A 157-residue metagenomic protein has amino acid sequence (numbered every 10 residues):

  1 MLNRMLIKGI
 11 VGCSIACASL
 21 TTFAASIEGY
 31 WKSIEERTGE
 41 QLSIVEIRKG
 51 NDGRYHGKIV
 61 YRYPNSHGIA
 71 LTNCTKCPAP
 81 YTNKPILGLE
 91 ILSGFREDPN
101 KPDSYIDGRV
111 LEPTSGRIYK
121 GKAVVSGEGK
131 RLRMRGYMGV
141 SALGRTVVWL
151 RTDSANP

Functional and structural regions predicted by a protein language model:
M1-C13: Bacterial N-terminal signal peptides that target proteins for export
S19-T22: N-terminal signal peptide c-region/cleavage motif recognized by signal peptidases
A24-W31: Cleaved targeting-peptide boundary
K32-G121: Central antiparallel beta-sheet cores of small beta-barrel/beta-sandwich binding domains
N51, S126-E128: Structural motif
R117, G121-S126, M138-V140: Exposed beta-sheet edge/beta-hairpin loop segments within beta-rich domains
G129-R131, Y137-P157: Edge beta-strand at a domain terminus
